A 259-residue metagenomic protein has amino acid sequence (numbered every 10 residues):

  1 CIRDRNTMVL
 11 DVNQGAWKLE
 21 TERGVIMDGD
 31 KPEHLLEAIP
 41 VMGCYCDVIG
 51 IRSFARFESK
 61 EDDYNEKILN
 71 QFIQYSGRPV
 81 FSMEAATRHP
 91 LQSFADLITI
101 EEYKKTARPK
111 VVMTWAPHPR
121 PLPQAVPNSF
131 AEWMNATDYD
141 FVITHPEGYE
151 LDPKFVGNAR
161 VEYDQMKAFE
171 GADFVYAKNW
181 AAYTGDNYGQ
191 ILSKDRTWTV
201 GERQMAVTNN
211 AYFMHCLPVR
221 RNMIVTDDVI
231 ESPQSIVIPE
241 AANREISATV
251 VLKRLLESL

Functional and structural regions predicted by a protein language model:
C1-I2: Short, small-residue-biased leader/transition segments that mark boundaries at the very start of proteins
T7-D11, I49, P79-V80, F141 (+1 more regions): Hydrophobic beta-strand scaffold residues
A16-P32, L151-G157: N-terminal beta-loop-helix "entrance" segment that forms/cooperates in small-molecule cofactor or anionic ligand
R23-I26, K31-E33, E37-P40, D47-W133 (+1 more regions): Anion-binding alpha/beta catalytic cores of soluble intermediary-metabolism enzymes, centered on
K110-V112, D140, N210: Residues that mark the start of a beta-strand
T137-K154: NAD(P)-binding Rossmann-fold cofactor-contacting core
K154-S235: Rossmann-like adenosine-cofactor binding region
E231-L259: C-terminal helix-to-coil terminal segments
